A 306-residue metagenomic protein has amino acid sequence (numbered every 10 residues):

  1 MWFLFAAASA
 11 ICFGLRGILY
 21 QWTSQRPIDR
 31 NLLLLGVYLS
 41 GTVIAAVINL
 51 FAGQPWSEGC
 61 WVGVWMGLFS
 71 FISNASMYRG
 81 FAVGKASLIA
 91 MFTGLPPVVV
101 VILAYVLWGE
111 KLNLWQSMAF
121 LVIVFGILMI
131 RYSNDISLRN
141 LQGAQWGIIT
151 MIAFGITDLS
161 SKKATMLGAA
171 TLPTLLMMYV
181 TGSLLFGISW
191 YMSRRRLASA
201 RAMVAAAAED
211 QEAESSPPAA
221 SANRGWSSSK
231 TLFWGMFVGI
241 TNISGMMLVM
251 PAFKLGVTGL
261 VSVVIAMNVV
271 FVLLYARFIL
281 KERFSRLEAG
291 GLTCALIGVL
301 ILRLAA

Functional and structural regions predicted by a protein language model:
M1-W65, A75-G84, Y132-I148, V180-L255 (+3 more regions): Membrane-interface interhelical linkers
W2, Q142-P173: Selected transmembrane alpha-helices and immediately adjacent juxtamembrane segments of polytopic inner-membrane
G14, I18, A46, G67 (+11 more regions): Hydrophobic/small/kink-forming positions within alpha-helical transmembrane segments of polytopic membrane proteins
L33-L34, I89, P173-T174, V261: Juxtamembrane helix-start motifs in multi-pass secondary transporters
Y38-A45, L103-Y105, W115-Y132, L287-A306: Hydrophobic transmembrane alpha-helices of multi-pass small-molecule transport proteins
S40-I44, F92-V106, L121-V122, T181-L185 (+4 more regions): Alpha-helical transmembrane segments of compact multi-pass small-molecule transporters, enriched in specific families
N49, M77, P97-M118, L128 (+2 more regions): C-terminal transmembrane-helix exit sites in multi-pass transporters
V83-G94, L114-S117, G256-A266, A289: Replace "multi-pass membrane enzymes" with "multi-pass membrane proteins
